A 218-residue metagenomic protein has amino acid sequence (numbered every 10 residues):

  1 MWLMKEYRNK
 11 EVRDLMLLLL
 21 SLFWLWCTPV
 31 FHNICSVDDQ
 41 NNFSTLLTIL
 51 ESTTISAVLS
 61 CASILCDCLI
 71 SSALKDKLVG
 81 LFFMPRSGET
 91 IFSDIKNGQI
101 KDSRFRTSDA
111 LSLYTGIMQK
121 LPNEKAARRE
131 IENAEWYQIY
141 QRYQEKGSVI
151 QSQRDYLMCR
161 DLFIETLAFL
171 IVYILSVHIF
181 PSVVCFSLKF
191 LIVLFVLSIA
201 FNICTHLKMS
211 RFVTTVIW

Functional and structural regions predicted by a protein language model:
M1-I100, C185-I192: N-terminal first transmembrane alpha-helix
M1-V12, C185, I199-W218: Cytosolic/matrix-facing juxtamembrane and C-terminal tails of multi-pass cellular membrane proteins
K5-S21, Y140-L188: Transmembrane alpha-helical segments and their cytosolic interface motifs in multi-pass membrane proteins
S21-F23, N133, T215: Intrinsically disordered regions, especially transient/low-confidence alpha-helical propensity segments and coil-helix
T54-I70, F163, L167, I171 (+5 more regions): Hydrophobic, lipid-facing residues on alpha-helical transmembrane segments of integral membrane proteins
A73-G147: Charge-rich cytosolic interhelical loops and cytosolic tails of multi-pass membrane proteins
L121-N123, F195-S198: Short, charged low-complexity linear motifs
